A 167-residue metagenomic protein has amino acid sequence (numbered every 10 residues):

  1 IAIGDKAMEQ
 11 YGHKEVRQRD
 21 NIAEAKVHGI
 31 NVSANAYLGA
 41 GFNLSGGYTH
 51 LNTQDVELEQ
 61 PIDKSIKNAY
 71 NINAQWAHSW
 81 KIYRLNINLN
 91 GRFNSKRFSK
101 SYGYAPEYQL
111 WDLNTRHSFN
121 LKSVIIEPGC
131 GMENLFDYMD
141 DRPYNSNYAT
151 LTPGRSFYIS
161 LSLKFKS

Functional and structural regions predicted by a protein language model:
A2, N21, M132-N134: Asparagine-centered strand-capping/turn motif at beta-strand->loop junctions
K6, G12-R97: Gram-negative outer-membrane beta-barrel transporters
K6-E9, Y138-D140: Short acidic/His/Gly/Ser-rich catalytic and metal-binding motifs that mark active-site loops of diverse hydrolases
T49, D63-S167: Conserved C-terminal beta-signal and adjacent last beta-strands/turns of outer-membrane beta-barrel proteins
